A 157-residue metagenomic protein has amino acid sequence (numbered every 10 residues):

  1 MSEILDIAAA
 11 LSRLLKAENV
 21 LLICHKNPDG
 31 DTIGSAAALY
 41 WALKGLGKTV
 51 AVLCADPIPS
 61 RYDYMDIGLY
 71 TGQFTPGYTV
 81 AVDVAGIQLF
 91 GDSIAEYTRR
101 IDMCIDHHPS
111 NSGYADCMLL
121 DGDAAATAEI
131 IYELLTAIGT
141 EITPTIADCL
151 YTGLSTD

Functional and structural regions predicted by a protein language model:
M1-T156: Replace "Mg2+/Mn2+-dependent" with "divalent metal-dependent
